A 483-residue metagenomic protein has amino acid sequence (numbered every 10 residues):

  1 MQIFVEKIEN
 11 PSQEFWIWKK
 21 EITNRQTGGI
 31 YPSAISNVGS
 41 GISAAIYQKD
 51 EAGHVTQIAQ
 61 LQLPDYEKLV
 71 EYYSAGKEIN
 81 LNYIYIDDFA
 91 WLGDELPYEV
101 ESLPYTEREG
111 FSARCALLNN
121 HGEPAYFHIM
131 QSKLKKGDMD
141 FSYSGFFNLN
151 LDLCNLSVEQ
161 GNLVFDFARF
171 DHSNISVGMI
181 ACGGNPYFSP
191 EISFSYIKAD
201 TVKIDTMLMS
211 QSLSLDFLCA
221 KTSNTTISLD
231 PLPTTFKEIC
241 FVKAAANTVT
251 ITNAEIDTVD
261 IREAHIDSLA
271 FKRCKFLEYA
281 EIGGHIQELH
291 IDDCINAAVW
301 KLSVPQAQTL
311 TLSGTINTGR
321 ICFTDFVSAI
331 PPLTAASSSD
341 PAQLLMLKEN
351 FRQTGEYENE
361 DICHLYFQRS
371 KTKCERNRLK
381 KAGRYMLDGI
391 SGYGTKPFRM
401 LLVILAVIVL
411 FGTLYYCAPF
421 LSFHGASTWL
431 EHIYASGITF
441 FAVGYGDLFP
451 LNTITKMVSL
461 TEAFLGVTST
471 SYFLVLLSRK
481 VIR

Functional and structural regions predicted by a protein language model:
Q2-K381: N-terminal leader/targeting and pre-domain segments
A336, E349-R352, R399, V403 (+1 more regions): Generic alpha-helical structural element
G355, K371, V409, A418-L421 (+1 more regions): Alpha-helix capping/termination and helix-coil
E360, L414, L477: Hydrophobic, well-ordered secondary-structure elements that form the walls of internal hydrophobic environments
Y366, T413, C417, F464-V467 (+1 more regions): Generic, well-ordered alpha-helical scaffold segments in large soluble proteins
K380-F449: Core alpha-helical transmembrane segments of integral membrane proteins
F423-R483: Pore domain of cation channels
